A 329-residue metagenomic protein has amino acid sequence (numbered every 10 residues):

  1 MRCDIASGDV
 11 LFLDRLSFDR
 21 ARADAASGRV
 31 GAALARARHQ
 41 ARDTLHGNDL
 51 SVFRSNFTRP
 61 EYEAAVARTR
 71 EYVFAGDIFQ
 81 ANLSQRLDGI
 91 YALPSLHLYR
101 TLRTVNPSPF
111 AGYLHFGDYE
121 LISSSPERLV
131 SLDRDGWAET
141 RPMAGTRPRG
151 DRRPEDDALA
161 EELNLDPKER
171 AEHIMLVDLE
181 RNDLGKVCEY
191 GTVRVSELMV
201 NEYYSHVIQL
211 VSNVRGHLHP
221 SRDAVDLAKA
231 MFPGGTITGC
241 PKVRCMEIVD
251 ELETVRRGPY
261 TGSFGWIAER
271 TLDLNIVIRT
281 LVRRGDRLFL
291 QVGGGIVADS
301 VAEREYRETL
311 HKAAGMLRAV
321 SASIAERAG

Functional and structural regions predicted by a protein language model:
M1-G329: Extended alpha-helical targeting/anchoring segments, especially N-terminal organellar/secretory targeting helices
